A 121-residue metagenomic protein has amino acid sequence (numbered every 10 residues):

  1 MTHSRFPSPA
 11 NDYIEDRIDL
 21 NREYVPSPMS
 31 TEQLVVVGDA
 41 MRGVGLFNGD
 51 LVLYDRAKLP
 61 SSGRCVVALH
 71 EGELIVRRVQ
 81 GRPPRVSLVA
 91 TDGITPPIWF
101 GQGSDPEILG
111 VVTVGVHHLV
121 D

Functional and structural regions predicted by a protein language model:
M1-F47, L59-S62, E73-L74, G81 (+4 more regions): Short, positionally conserved secondary-structure boundary motifs
D50: Acidic active-site catalytic centers that drive phospho-/nucleotidyl reactions and related ester hydrolyses
A68, R78-G81: Beta-strand->loop->alpha-helix junctions that form or flank phosphate-binding loops in nucleotide-handling enzymes
D92-P96: Short acidic (Asp/Glu) patches
